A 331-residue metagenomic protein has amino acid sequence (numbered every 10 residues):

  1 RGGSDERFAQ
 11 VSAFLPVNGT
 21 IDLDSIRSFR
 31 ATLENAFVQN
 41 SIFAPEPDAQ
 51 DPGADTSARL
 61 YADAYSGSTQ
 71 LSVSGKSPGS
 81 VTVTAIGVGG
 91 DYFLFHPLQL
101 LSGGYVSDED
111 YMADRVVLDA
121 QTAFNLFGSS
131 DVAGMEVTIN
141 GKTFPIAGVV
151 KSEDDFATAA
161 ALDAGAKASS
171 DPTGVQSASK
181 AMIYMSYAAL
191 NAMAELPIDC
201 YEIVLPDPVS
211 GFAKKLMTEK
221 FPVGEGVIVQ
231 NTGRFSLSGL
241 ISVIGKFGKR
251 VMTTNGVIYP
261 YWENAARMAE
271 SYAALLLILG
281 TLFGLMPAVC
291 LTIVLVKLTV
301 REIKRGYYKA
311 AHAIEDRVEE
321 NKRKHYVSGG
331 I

Functional and structural regions predicted by a protein language model:
G2-S28: Membrane-interface junction motifs in transport/secretion proteins
F8-V17, D63, I198-P208: Short, hydrophobic/proline-enriched secondary-structure or compact coil segments at domain edges
S12, R27-S102: Short amphipathic beta-strand/extended segments in non-transmembrane regions
I21-D48, A181-I183, S210-V223: Well-ordered, non-membrane alpha-helical segments in soluble/globular domains
V83, V88, M112-A113, V117-L118: A conserved catalytic-core signature of glycosyltransferases
G90-L101, L118-L216, K220-R267: Mid-to-C-terminal secondary-structure elements that act as membrane-proximal/extracytoplasmic interface segments
A266-A288: N-terminal membrane-entry
L285-G330: Juxtamembrane interface at the cytosolic side of transmembrane helices
